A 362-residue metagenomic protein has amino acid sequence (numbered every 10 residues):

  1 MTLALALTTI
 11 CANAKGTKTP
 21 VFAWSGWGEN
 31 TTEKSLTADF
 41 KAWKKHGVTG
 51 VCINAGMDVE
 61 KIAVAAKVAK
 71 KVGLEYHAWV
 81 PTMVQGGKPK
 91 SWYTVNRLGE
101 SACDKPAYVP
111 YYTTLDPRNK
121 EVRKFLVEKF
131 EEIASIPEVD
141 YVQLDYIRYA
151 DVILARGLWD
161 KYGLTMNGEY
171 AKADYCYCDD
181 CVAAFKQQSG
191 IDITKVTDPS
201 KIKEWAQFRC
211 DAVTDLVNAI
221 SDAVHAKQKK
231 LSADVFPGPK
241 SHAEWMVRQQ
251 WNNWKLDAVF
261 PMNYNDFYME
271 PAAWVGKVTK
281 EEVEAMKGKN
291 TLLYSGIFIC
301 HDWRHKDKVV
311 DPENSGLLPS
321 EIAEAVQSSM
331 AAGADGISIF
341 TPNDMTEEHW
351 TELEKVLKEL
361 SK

Functional and structural regions predicted by a protein language model:
K15-A38, A233-P237, C300: Boundary/entry segment of secreted carbohydrate-active catalytic domains
T19-G26, V51-I53, Y76-V80, V142-D145 (+4 more regions): Hydrophobic faces of well-ordered beta-strands that scaffold small-molecule active sites in alpha/beta enzyme cores
E29-V59, I136-Y141, W251-V259, S328-G336: Catalytic domains of carbohydrate-active enzymes, especially glycoside hydrolases
T31-D39, D58-V64, G87-K88, P237-N252 (+2 more regions): Alpha-helical scaffolding within the catalytic cores of extracellular/periplasmic polymer-degrading hydrolases
A38-W43, V48-K88, Y93-N96, E204-Q228: Aromatic-lined substrate-binding rim segments of carbohydrate-active enzymes
A66, E75-I136, L154, P312-G316 (+1 more regions): Active-site-adjacent "subsite" loops/lids of carbohydrate-active enzymes
Y108-L256, M262-A272: Polysaccharide-binding and catalytic clefts of secreted carbohydrate-active enzymes
L256, F260-W274, T291-K362: Substrate-binding cleft of secreted/luminal carbohydrate-active enzymes
